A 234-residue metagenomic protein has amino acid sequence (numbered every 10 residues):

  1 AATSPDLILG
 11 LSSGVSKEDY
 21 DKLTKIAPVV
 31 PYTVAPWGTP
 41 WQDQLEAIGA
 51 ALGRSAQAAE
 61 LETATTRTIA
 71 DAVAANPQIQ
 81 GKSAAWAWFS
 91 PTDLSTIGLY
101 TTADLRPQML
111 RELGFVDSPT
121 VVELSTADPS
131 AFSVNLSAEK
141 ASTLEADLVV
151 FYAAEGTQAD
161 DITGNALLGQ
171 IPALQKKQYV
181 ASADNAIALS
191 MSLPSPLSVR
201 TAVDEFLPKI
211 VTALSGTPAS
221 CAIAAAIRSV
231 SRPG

Functional and structural regions predicted by a protein language model:
A1-Y32, N76-S83, G98-A183: Binding-cleft/active-site segments that stabilize strongly anionic ligands or cofactors
E18-L94, S192-I227: Extracytoplasmic substrate-binding proteins
L144-G234: Structured C-terminal subdomain patch of bacterial secreted/periplasmic proteins
